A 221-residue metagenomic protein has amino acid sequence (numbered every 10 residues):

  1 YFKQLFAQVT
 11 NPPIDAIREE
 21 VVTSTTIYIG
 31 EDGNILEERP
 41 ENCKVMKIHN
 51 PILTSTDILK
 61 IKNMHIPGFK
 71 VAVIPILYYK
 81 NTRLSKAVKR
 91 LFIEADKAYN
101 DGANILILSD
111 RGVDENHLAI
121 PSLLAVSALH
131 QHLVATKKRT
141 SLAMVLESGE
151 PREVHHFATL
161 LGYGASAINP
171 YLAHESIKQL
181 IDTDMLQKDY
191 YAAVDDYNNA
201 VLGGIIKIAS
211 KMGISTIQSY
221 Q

Functional and structural regions predicted by a protein language model:
Y1-Y78, T82-L91, D96, N100 (+1 more regions): Extended, highly charged accessory segments
A16, E20, I120, A158 (+1 more regions): General "foldedness" signal
T23-I29, N34-L36, K80-R83, V113-H117 (+4 more regions): Flexible loop/turn segments at secondary-structure boundaries
K70, N81-K86, R90-H156, G162-Y163: Conserved structured catalytic cores and adjacent interaction surfaces of nucleotide-binding/hydrolyzing enzymes
V73-P75, I105-S109, L180-M185: A short small-residue
Y79, H117, D189, A193: Conserved aromatic-histidine-acidic binding/catalytic patches
A128-Q221: Phosphate/diphosphate-binding loops
